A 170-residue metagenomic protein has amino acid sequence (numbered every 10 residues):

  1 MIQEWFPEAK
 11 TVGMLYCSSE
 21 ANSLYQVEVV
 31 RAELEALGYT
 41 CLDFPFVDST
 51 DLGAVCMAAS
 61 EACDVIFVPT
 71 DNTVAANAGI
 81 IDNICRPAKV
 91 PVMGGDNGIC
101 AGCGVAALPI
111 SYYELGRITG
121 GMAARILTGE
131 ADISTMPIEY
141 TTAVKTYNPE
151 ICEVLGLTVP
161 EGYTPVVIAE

Functional and structural regions predicted by a protein language model:
M1-K10, I110-A131: Hydrophobic alpha-helical segments within soluble ligand-binding/sensing domains
M1-L34, T135-I151: An alpha-beta-alpha
V12-L15, C63-A75, V92-G95: Periplasmic-binding protein-like
Y16-Q26, D43-L52, N72, D96-G98 (+2 more regions): Hinge/beta->alpha junction and helix N-cap segments in small-molecule ligand-binding domains
R31-S49: Short beta-strand elements in bilobed, periplasmic/extracellular small-molecule ligand-binding domains
G53-C63: Short, well-structured alpha-helical segments in soluble
I81-G104: Venus flytrap/periplasmic-binding-protein-like
R125-E170: Hinge/cleft segment of the Venus flytrap/periplasmic-binding protein
